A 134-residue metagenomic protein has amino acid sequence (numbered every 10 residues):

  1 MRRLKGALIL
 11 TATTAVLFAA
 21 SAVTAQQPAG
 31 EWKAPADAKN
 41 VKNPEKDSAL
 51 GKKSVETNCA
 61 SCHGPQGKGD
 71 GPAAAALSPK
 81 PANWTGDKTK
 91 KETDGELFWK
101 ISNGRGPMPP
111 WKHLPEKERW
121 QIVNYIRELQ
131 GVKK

Functional and structural regions predicted by a protein language model:
M1-K5: N-terminal secretory signal peptides that target proteins for export/translocation
L10-A19: Bacterial N-terminal signal peptides
A20-Q26: Boundary of Sec targeting at the N-terminus
Q26-S54: Electrostatic cytochrome c docking/interface patches
E45-G64, K68, A74-A75, G95-N103: Sequence/structural segment immediately N-terminal to covalent heme-attachment motifs in c-type and related
S54, L129-K133: Short sequence/structural segments immediately N-terminal
D70-A82, K100-Q130: Axial heme c-ligation environment in periplasmic c-type cytochrome domains
K80-K91: Short microdomains enriched in Cys/His and/or Lys/Arg
